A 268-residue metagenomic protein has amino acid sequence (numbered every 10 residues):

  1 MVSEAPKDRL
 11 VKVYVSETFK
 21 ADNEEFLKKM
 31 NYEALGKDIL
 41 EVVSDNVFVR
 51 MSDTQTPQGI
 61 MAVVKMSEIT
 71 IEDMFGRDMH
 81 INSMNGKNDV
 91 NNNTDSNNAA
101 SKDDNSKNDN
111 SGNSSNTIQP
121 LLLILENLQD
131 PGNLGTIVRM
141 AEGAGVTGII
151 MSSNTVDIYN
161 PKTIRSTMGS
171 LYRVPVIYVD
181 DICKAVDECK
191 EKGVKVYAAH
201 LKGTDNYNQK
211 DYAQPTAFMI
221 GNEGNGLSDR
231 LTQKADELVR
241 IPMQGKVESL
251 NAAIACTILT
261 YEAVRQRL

Functional and structural regions predicted by a protein language model:
M1-Q55, K87-V90, T94-D103, K107: N-terminal positively charged helical leader segments and presequences
V2-V15, Y32-L35, G76-K87, N116-G203: RNA substrate-binding interface of SAM-dependent RNA methyltransferases
T18-K20, N46-V47, N154-V156, E223-N225 (+1 more regions): Short, acidic/turn-prone active-site loops that include or flank metal/cofactor- and phosphate-binding residues
M30-Y32, Q58-I60, R165-G169, A213-A217: Short, hinge-like loop/turn segments at secondary-structure boundaries
V43-S44, E126, S152-S153, P175 (+1 more regions): Short beta->alpha connector loops at strand-helix junctions that form conserved, small/polar/Pro-enriched
D53-Q55, G59-I60, V64-H80, N116-T117 (+1 more regions): Acidic/glycine-rich phosphate/pyrophosphate-binding loops and surrounding catalytic core that coordinate Mg2+
M140-A144, I158, T163-L171, D229-L268: Structured adenosyl-cofactor binding patch, chiefly the S-adenosyl-L-methionine
A198-K246, N251: Active-site/ligand-binding-proximal alpha/beta "capping" segment
